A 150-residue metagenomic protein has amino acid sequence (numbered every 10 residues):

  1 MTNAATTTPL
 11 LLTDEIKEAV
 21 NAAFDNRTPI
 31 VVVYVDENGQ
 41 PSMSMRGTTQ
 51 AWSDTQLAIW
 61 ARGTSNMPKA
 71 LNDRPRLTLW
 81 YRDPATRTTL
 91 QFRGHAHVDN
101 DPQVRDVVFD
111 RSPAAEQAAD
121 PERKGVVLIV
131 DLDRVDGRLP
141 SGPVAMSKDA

Functional and structural regions predicted by a protein language model:
M1-A150: Binding-site signature for planar aromatic cofactors or substrates
